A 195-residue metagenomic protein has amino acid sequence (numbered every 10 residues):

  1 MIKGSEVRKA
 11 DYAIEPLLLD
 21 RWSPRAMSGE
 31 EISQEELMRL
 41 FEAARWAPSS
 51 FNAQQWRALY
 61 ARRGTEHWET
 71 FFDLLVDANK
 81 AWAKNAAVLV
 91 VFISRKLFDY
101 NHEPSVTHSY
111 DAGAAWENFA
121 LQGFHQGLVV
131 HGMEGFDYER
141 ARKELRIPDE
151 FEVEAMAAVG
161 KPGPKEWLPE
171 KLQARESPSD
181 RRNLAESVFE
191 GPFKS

Functional and structural regions predicted by a protein language model:
M1-S195: Acidic, surface-exposed loops and disordered segments
